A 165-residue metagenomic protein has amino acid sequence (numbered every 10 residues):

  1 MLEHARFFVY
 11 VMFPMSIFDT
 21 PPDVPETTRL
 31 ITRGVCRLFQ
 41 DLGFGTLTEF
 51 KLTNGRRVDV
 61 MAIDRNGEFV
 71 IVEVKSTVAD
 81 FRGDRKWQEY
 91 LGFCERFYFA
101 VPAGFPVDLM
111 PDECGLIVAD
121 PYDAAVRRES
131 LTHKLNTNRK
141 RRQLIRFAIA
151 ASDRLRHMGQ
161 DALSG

Functional and structural regions predicted by a protein language model:
H4-N54, L109-G165: Non-catalytic C-terminal interaction segments of nucleic acid-processing enzymes
F7, R33, S76-D120: Catalytic cores of nucleic-acid endonucleases
F39-Q40, D64-R65, L91-F93: Flexible, charged surface loops at secondary-structure boundaries
L42-F44, E68, E95: Short coil/turn segments at beta-strand junctions that form active-site/ligand-binding loops
E49-K51, E73-D80: Short, flexible loop segments at the rims of nucleotide/cofactor-binding pockets, characterized by
N54, V58-I71: Active-site beta-strand-loop-beta-strand hairpin of nuclease catalytic cores that positions key catalytic residues
